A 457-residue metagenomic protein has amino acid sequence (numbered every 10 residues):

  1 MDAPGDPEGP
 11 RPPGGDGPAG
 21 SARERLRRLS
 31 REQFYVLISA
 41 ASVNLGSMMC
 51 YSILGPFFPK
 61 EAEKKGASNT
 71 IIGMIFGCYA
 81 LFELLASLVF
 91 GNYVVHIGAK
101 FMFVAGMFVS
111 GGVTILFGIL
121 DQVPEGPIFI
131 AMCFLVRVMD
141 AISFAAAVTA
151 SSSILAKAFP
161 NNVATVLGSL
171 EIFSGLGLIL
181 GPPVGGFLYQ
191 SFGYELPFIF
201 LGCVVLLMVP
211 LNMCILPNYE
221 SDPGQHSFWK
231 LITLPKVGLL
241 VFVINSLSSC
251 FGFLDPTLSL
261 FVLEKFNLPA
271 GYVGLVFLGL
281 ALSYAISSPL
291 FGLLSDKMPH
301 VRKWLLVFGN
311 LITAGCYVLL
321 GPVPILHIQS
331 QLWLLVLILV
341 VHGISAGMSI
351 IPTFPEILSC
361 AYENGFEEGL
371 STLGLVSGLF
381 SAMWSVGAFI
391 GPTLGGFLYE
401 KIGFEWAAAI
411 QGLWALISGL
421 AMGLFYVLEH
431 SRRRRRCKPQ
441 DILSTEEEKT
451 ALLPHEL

Functional and structural regions predicted by a protein language model:
L54-P56, G238-F277: Extracytoplasmic gate region of multi-pass secondary transporters
A80-L88, L178-I179, A281-A285, P289 (+1 more regions): Residue-level signature of mid-helix packing/kink "hotspots" within the transmembrane helices of 12-pass Major
L85-P124: Conserved MFS/SLC helix-loop-helix module at the cytosolic interface between two early adjacent transmembrane helices
A86-G98, Y189, S288-H300: Helix-to-loop junctions at the C-terminal end of transmembrane segments in multipass secondary transporters
F108-G126, L311-Q329: C-terminal ends and interior cores of transmembrane alpha-helices in multi-pass membrane transporters/permeases
I128-A146, Q331-S349: Hydrophobic core of transmembrane alpha-helices in multi-pass small-molecule transporters, especially MFS/SLC-type
F134-S174: Cytoplasmic helix-loop-helix junction between adjacent transmembrane helices in 12-TM secondary transporters
G202-S221, A421-Y426: C-terminal membrane-cytosol helix-exit motif in multi-pass small-molecule transporters
